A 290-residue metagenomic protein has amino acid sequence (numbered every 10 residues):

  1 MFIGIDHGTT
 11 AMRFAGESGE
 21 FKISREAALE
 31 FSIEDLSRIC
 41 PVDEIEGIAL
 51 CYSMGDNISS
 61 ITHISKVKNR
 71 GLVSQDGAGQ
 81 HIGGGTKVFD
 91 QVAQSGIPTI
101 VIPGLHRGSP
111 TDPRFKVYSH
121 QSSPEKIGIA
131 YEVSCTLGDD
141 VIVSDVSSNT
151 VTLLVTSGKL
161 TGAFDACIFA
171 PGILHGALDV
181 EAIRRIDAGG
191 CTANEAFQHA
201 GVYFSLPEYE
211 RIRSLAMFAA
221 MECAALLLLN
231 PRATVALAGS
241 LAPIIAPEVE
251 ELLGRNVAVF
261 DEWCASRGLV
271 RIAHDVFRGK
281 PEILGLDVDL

Functional and structural regions predicted by a protein language model:
M1-F21, G138-A163: Gly/Thr-rich phosphate-binding beta-strand-loop-beta motif of the actin/hexokinase/Hsp70
I3-I5, I48-L50, P98-G104, S122-S123 (+4 more regions): General beta-strand structural signal in soluble alpha/beta enzymes
G19-I82: N-terminal phosphate-binding loop and adjacent alpha-helix
S59-I127: Glycine-rich phosphate-binding loop and adjoining helix at the ATP-binding site of ATP-dependent phosphoryl-transfer
P110-D140, S157-P207: Glycine-rich phosphate-binding loop plus the immediately following alpha-helix
G190-V235: Adenine-nucleotide phosphate-binding core of ATP-dependent small-molecule kinases
P231-V249: Glycine-rich phosphate-binding loops at beta-strand->alpha-helix junctions
P247-E248, R255-L290: Glycine-rich phosphate-binding/hydrolytic loop that grips phosphoryl groups
